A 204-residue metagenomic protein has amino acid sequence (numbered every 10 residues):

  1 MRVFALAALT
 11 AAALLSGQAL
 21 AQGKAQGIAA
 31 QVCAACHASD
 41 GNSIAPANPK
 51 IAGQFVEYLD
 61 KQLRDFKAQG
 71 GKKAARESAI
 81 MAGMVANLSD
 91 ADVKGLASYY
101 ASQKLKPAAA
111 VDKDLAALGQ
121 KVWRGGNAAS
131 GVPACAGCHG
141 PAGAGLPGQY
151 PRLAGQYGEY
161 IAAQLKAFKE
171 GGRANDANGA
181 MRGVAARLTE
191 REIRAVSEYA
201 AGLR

Functional and structural regions predicted by a protein language model:
M1-A7: Bacterial N-terminal signal peptides that target proteins for export
A7-S16: Bacterial N-terminal signal peptides
S16-A29, N42-A47, S102-A128: Electrostatic cytochrome c docking/interface patches
A21-A34, R124-A136, G148-A163: Sequence context surrounding c-type heme c attachment/ligation sites in exported
Q22, E57-K61, A68, S102 (+8 more regions): Predominantly soluble domains enriched in secretory-pathway, periplasmic, or organellar proteins
Q22-A68: The feature marks the first
C33-S39, L96, V132-P141, V196: The canonical Cys-X-X-Cys-His
I44-I51, F66-V111, P147-R152, K169-R204: Axial heme c-ligation environment in periplasmic c-type cytochrome domains
